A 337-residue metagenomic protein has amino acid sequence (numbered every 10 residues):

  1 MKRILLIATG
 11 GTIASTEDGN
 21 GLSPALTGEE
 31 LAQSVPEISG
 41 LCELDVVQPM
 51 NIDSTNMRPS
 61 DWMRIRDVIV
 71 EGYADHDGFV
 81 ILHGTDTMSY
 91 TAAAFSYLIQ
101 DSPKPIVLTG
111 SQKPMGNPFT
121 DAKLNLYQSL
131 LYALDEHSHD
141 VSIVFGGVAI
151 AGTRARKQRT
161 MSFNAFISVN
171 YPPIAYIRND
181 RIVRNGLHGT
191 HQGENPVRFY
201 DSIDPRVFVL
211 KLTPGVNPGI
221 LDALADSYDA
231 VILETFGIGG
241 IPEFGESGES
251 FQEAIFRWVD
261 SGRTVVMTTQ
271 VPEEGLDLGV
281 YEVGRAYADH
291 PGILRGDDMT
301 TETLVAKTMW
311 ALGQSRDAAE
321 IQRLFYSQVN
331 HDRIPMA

Functional and structural regions predicted by a protein language model:
M1-E71, E273: ATP/NTP phosphate-donor binding region
K2, D101-P105, W258-T264: A short helix->loop->beta-strand "cap" motif at the edges of active sites that frequently abuts
K2, I7-G11, T27, S34-I38 (+2 more regions): Accessory alpha-helical/coil subdomains and C-terminal extensions that flank or cap enzyme catalytic cores
T16-N20, A92-A93, P118-D121, G152-K157 (+1 more regions): Short acidic, glycine/serine/threonine-rich loops at helix termini
N20-E29, T87, A93-V107, A122-Q128 (+3 more regions): A glycine- and small-aliphatic-rich helix-loop capping segment at beta-alpha/alpha-beta transitions that lines
L82-K104, E243-A254: Short Gly/Thr/Asp-enriched flexible loops that form oxyanion-binding sites at enzyme active sites
L108-N179: Internal gly/pro-rich beta-alpha loop/helix module that stabilizes soluble enzyme cofactors or their anionic handles
I238-A337: C-terminal non-catalytic interaction/assembly regions of soluble proteins
